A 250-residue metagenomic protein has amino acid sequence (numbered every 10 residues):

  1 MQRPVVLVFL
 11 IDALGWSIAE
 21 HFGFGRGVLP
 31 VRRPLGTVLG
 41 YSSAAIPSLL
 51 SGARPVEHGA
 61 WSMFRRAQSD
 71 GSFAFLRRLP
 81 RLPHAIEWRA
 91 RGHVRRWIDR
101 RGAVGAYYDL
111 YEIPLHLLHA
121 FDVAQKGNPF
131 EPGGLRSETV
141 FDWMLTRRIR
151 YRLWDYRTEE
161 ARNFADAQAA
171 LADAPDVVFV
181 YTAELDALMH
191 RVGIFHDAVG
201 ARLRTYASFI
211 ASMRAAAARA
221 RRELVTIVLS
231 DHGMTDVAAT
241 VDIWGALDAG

Functional and structural regions predicted by a protein language model:
P4-L7, P175-T182, L224-T226: Generic beta-sheet signal
V6-I11, W16, T205-W244: Metal-dependent active-site segment of extracytoplasmic phospho-/sulfohydrolases and closely related
W16-F64: Short, structured active-site-proximal loop/turn typified by the sulfatase FGly-forming signature C/S-X-P-X-R
I18-A19, H58, L188-H190, V237-A238 (+2 more regions): Short helix/loop capping segments that flank catalytic or ligand/cofactor-binding pockets
G23-R26, G193-D197, V241-G245: Short secondary-structure boundary/capping segments
V28-T37, R148-L153, G250: Short secondary-structure junctions
G36-T37, R152-T158, E223-V225, H232: Acidic carboxylate-rich catalytic motifs and surrounding loops in phosphoryl-/glycosyl-chemistry enzymes
S48, A53-D197, R202-T205: His/Asp/Glu-rich, glycine-adjacent segments that coordinate divalent cations and/or stabilize oxyanion chemistry on
